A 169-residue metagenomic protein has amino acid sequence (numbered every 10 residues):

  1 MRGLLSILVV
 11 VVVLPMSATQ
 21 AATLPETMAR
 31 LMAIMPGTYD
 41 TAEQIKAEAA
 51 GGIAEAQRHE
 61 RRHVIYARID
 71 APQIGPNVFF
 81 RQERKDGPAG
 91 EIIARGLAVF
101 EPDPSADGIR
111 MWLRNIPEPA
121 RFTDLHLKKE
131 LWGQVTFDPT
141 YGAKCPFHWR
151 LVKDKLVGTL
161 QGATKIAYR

Functional and structural regions predicted by a protein language model:
M1-L4: Positively charged n-region of N-terminal signal peptides that target proteins for export
S6-P15: Bacterial N-terminal signal peptides
A18-T23: Boundary at the C-terminal end of the N-terminal hydrophobic targeting segment
L24-G52, V78-R169: Calycin-type beta-barrel ligand-binding domains and close structural analogs
A47-G75: N-terminal, post-signal-peptide region of Sec/Tat-exported proteins
